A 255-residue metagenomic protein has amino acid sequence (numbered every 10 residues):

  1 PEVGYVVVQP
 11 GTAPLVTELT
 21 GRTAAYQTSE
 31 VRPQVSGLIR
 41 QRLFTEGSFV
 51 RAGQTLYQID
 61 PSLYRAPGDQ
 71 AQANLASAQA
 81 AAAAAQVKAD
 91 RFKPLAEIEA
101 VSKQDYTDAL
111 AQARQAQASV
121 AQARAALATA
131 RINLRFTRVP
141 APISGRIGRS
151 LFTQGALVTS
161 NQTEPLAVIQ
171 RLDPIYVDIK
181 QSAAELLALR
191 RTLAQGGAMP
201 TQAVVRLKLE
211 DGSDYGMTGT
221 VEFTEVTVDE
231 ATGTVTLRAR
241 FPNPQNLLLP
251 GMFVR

Functional and structural regions predicted by a protein language model:
V6-Q9, A24, R40, G148 (+3 more regions): Conserved positions in beta-strands of structured domains
V8-E18, E30-N161, Y176-D178, A184-T192 (+1 more regions): Amphipathic alpha-helical coiled-coil/rod segments that serve as protein-protein coupling scaffolds
G21: Active-site-adjacent helical/loop segments in soluble small-molecule enzymes
A25, A183, F241-Q245: Beta-strand elements of well-folded, non-transmembrane domains
D60, V168-Q170, R238-R240: Short, acidic/hydrophobic/Gly-rich beta-strand patch recurrent on exposed beta strands that often constitutes part
S144, E164-P165, P174-I175, I179-V226 (+2 more regions): Beta-strand/loop subdomains of soluble extracytoplasmic proteins
T234-R255: Edge-of-domain interaction segments
